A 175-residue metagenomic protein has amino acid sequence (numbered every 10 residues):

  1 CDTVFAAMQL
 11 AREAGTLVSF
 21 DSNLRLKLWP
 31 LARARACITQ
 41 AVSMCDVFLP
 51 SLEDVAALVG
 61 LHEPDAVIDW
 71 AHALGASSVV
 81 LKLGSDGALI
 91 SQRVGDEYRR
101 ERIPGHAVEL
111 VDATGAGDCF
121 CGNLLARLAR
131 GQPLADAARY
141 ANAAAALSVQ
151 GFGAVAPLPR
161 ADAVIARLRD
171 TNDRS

Functional and structural regions predicted by a protein language model:
C1-W70, D86-A88, R93: Conserved beta-alpha-beta core of the PfkB/ribokinase-like small-molecule kinase fold
T3-F5, Q9-E13, G60-S175: Conserved phosphate-binding/catalytic region of the ribokinase-like
